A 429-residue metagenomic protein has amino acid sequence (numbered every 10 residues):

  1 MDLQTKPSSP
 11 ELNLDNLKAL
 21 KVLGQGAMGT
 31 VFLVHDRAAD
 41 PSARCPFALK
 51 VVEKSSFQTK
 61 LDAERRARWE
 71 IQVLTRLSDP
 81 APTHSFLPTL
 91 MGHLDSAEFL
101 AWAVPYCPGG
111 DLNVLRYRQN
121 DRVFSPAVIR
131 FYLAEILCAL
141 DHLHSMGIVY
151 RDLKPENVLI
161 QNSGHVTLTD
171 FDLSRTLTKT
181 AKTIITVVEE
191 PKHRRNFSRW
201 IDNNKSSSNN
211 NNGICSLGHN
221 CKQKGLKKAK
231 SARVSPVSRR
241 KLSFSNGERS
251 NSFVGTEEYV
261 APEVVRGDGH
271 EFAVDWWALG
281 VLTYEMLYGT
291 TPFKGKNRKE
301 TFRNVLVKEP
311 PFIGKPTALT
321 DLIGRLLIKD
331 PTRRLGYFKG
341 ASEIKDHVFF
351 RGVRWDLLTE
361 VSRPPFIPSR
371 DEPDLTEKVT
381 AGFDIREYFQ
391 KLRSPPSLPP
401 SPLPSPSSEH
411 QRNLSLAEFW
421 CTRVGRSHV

Functional and structural regions predicted by a protein language model:
L20-A27, V31: Protein kinase glycine-rich loop
T30-S56: Glycine-rich ATP phosphate-binding loop
S78-S85, F171-S252: Intrinsically disordered, low-complexity regulatory tails flanking kinase catalytic domains
P88, A97-P105, N113-V114: A conserved loop-to-beta-strand element in the N-lobe of protein kinase catalytic cores that borders the ATP-binding
G92-H93: A short, aromatic-enriched beta-strand patch in the conserved N-lobe beta-sheet of the protein kinase catalytic domain
Y132-L133: Activation segment signature within eukaryotic-like protein kinase domains
K222, K241-S252, T256, L319 (+1 more regions): Eukaryotic Ser/Thr kinase distal regulatory-tail detector
